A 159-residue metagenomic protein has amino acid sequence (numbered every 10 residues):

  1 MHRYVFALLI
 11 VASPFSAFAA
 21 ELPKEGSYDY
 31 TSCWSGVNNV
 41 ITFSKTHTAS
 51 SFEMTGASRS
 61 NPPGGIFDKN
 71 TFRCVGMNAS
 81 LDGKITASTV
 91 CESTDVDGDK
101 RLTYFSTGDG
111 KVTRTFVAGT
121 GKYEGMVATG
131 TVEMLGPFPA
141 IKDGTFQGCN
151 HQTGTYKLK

Functional and structural regions predicted by a protein language model:
Y4-S13: Sec-dependent N-terminal signal peptides
F15-A19: Sec/Tat signal peptide C-region and signal peptidase I cleavage site
A20-K159: Beta-strand-enriched cores of mature, soluble protein domains
